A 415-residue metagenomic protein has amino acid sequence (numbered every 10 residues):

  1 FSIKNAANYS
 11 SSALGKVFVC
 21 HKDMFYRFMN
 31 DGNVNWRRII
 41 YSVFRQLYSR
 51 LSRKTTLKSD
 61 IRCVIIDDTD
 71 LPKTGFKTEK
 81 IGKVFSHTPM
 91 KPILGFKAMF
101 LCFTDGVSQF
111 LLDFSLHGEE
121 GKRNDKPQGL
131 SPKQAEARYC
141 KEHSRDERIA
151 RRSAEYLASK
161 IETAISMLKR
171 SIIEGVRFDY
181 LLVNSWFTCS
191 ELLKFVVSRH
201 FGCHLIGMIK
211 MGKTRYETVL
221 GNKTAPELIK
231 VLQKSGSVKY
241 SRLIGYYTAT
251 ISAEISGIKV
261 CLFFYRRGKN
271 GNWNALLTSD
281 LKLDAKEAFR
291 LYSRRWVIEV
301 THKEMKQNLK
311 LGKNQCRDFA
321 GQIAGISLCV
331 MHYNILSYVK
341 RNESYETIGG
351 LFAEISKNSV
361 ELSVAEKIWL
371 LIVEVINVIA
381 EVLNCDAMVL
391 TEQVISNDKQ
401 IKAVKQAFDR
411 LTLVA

Functional and structural regions predicted by a protein language model:
F1, W273-R295: Extended, non-catalytic structural segments that build the interaction scaffolds of large macromolecular assemblies
F1-L182, T188-T214, K223, L232-G236 (+4 more regions): Conserved, well-structured functional cores that handle cations and Mg-NTP chemistry
A13-K16, G118, D125, G129-S144 (+7 more regions): A short, flexible helix-boundary coil/loop motif
I66-D70, A285-F319: Short amphipathic alpha-helical "interface-anchor" segments enriched in bulky aromatics
K97, V297, T301, A324-M331: Catalytic-loop motifs flanking and including active-site residues across diverse enzymes
G207, G212, L220-I229, L283 (+2 more regions): Glycine- and acidic-residue-rich phosphate-binding/metal-coordinating active-site segment common to enzymes that handle
K210-M211, S279-L281, M305-K310: Histidine- and/or cysteine-centered catalytic micro-motif in compact active-site loops
